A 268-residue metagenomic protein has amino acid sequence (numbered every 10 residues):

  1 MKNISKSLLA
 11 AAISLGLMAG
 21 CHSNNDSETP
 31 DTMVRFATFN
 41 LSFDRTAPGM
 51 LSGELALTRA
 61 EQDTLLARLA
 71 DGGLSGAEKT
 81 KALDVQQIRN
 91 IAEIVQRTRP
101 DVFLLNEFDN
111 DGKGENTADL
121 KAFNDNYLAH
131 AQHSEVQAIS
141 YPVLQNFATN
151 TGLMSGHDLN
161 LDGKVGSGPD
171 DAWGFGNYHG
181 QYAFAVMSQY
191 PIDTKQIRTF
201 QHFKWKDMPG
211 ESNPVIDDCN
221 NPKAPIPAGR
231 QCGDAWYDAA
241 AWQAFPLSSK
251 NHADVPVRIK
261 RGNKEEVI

Functional and structural regions predicted by a protein language model:
M1-L8: Bacterial N-terminal signal peptides that target proteins for export
A10-G16: Bacterial N-terminal signal peptides
A19-F184, A241-A244, N263-K264: N-terminal, active-site-proximal structural segment of metallo-dependent hydrolase catalytic domains
T29-F36, Q189-T194, P209-D218, L247-I268: Beta-strand-turn-beta hairpins that frame and shape the catalytic cleft of phosphate-ester-processing enzymes
Q87-I91, V95, Y182-P191, G233-R258: Extended, compositionally biased low-complexity polar/Lys-Gly-rich tracts and adjacent boundary/linker regions are
Q137, K195, P209-Q243: Conserved active-site regions of diverse hydrolases
G163, D170-N213: A substrate-binding/cap region within the structured catalytic cores of diverse enzymes
